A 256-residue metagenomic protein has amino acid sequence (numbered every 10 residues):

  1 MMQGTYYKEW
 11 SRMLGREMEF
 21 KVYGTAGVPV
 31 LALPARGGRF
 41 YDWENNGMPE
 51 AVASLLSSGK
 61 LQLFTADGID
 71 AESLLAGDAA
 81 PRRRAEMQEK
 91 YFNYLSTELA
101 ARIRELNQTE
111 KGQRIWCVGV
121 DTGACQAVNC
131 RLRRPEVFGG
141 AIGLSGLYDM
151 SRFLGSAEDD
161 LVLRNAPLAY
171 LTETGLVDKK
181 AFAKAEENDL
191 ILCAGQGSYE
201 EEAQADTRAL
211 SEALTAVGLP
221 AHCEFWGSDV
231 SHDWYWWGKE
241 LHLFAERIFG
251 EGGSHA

Functional and structural regions predicted by a protein language model:
M1-A256: Non-catalytic cap/lid and distal C-terminal segments of serine-dependent acyl enzymes
